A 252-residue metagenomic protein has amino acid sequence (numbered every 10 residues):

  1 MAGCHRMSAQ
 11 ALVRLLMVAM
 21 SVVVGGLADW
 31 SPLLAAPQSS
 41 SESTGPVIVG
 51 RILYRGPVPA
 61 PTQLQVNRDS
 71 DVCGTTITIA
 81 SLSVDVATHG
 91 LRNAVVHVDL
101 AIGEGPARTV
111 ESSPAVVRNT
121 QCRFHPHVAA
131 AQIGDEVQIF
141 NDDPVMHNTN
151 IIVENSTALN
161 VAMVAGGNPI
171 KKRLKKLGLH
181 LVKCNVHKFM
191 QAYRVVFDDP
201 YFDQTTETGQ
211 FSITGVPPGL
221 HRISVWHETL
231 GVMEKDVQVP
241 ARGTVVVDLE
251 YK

Functional and structural regions predicted by a protein language model:
M1-L12: N-terminal secretory signal peptides that target proteins for export/translocation
Q10-L12, L16-M17, S41, P200: Hydrophobic alpha-helical context, especially transmembrane and signal-peptide helices
R14-D29: Bacterial N-terminal signal peptides
L34-K252: Extracytoplasmic copper-binding redox domains, predominantly the cupredoxin/blue-copper superfamily
